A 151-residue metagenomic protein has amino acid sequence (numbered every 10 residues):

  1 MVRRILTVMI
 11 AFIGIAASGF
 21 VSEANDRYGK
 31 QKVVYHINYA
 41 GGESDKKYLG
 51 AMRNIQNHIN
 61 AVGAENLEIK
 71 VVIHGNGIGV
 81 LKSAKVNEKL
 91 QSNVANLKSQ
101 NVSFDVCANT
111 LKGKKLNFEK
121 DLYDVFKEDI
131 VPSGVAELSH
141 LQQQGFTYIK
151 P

Functional and structural regions predicted by a protein language model:
M1-M9: Bacterial N-terminal signal peptides that target proteins for export
V8-A16: Bacterial N-terminal signal peptides
A16-D26: Bacterial Sec-dependent signal peptides at the C-terminal "C-region" and cleavage site
D26-G42, V72-N76: Acidic/histidine-rich, surface-exposed loop or edge segments in extracytoplasmic proteins
I37-A51, L81: Short, glycine-rich nucleotide/cofactor-binding loops
K47-G63: Histidine-anchored nucleotide/phosphate-binding helix
E68-L81, T110-L111: Acidic helix-start/capping segments at beta-turn-to-alpha-helix junctions
S83-P151: A cross-taxonomic marker for long C-terminal extensions/tails that follow the last structured domain
